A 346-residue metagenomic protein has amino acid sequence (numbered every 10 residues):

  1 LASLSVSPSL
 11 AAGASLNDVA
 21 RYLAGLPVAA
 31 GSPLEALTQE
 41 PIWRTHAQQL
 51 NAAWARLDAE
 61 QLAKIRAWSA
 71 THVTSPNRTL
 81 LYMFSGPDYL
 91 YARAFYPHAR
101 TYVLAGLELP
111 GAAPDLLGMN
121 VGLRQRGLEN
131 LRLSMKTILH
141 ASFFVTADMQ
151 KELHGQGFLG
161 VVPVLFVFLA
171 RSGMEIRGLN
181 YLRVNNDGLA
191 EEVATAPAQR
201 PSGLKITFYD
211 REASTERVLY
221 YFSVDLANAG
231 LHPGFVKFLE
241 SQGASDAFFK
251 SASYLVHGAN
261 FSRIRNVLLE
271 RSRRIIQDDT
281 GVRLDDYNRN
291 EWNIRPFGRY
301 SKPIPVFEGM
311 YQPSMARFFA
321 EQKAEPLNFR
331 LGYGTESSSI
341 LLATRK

Functional and structural regions predicted by a protein language model:
L4-M135, E216-K346: Non-globular targeting/processing and membrane-anchoring segments
S9, R78-Y82, L139-V145, R177-L179: Hydrophobic beta-strand segments of well-ordered beta-sheets in folded domains
T74, P163-M174, A196: Short, surface-exposed basic-aromatic patches at helix termini and helix-loop junctions that form
S85-Y96, A141-P163: Short, thiol/selenol-centered motifs that function as redox-active sites or metal-ligating centers
Y91-A94, R171-G178: Short, solvent-exposed secondary-structure capping/transition elements
L117-L131, T137-A141, G188-K205: Short, intrinsically disordered low-complexity segments
L153, G178-Y221: Short aromatic loop motif centered on NTY/YTY
